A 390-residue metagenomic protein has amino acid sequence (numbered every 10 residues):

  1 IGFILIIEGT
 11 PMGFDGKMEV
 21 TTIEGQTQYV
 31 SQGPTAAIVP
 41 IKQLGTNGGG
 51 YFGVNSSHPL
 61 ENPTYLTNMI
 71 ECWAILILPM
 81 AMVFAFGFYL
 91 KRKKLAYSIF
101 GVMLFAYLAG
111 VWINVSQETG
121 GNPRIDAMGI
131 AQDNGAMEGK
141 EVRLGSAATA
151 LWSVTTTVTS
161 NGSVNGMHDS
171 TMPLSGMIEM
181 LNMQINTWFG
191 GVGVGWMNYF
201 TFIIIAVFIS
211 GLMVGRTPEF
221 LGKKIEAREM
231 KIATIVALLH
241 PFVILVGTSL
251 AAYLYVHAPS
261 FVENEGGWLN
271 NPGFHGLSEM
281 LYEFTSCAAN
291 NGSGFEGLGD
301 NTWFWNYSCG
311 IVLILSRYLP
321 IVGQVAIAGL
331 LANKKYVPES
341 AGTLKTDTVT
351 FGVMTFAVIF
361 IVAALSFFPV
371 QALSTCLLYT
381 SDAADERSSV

Functional and structural regions predicted by a protein language model:
I1-P11, I75-L78, G87, K93-G121 (+3 more regions): Selective recognition of specific alpha-helical transmembrane segments in multi-pass small-molecule
I1-Q43, L104-S163, V246-H275: Aromatic-rich transmembrane-lumenal/periplasmic boundary elements in polytopic membrane proteins
G25-T67, D133-G191, G267-S308: Interfacial loop/helix-cap signal at membrane boundaries in integral membrane proteins
P59-Y89, S170-G215, G297-A332: Pore domain of cation channels
A81-F105, M213-T234, K335-V349: Hydrophobic, small-residue-rich membrane helices and short re-entrant helix-turn-helix hairpins that build
F88, R92, T157-S160, M183-G191 (+6 more regions): Conserved helix-loop functional segments at active or binding sites
F208-S210, R216-F220, I235-G266, L277-C287 (+2 more regions): Long, low-charge, small-residue-enriched segments that form tightly packed helices used for assembly/packing
Y379-A384: Conserved small/polar residues in nucleotide/adenosyl-binding loops
